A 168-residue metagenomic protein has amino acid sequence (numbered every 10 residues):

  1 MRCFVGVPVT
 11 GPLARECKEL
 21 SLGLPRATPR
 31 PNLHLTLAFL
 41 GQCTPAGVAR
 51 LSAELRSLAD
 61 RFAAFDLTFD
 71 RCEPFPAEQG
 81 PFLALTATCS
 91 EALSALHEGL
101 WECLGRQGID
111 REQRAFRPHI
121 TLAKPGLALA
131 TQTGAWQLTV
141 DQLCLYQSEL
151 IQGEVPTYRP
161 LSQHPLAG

Functional and structural regions predicted by a protein language model:
M1-G168: Histidine-dependent nucleotide/RNA phosphoesterase domain, centered on the 2H-phosphoesterase fold with its duplicated
